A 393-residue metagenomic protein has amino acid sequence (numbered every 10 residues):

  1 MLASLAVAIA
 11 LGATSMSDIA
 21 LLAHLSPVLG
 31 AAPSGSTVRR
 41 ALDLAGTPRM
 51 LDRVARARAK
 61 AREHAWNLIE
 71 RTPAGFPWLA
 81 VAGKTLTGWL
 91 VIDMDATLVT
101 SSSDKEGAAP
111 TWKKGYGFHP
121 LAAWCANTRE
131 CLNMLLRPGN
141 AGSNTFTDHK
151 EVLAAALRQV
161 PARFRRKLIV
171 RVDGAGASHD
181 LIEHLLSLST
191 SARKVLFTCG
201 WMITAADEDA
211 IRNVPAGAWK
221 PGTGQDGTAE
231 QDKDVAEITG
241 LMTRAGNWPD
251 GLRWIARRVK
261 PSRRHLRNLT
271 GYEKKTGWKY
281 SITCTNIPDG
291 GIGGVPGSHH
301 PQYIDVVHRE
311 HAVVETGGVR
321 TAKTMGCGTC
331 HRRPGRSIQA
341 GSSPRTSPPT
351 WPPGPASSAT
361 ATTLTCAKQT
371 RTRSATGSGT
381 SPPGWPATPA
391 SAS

Functional and structural regions predicted by a protein language model:
S4-L5, I19, P33-S34, V38 (+8 more regions): Short, conserved catalytic/metal-binding motifs centered on acidic residues
I19, P301-G335, A340, P344 (+1 more regions): Short amphipathic alpha-helical "interface-anchor" segments enriched in bulky aromatics
H24-R40: Short, basic interhelical loop/turn and adjoining N-cap of the next helix at nucleic-acid- or acidic-partner-contacting
G35, R39-A122: Active-site-proximal, Lys/Arg-enriched surface segment that forms a nucleic-acid-binding/basic interface patch
T111-K167: Electropositive, glycine- and tryptophan-enriched low-complexity nucleic-acid-binding patches
S143, H149-A206: Domain-level cores of phosphate- or acyl-group-handling catalytic modules
K194-G317, T321-K323: An anionic, glycine-rich sequence signature occurring as long contiguous blocks
W351-S393: A short, flexible helix-boundary coil/loop motif
